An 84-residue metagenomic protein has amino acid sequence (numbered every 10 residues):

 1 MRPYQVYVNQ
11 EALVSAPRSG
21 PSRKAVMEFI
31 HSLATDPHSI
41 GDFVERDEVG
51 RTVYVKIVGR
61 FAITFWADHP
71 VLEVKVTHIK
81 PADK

Functional and structural regions predicted by a protein language model:
M1-Q5, V14, P21, M27 (+1 more regions): Enriched for short, Lys/Arg-rich terminal
S19-P37: A short, compositionally biased N-terminal segment around positions ~18-40 that is enriched in charged/polar residues
H31-I57: A short, surface-exposed loop/turn module that caps and links secondary-structure elements
